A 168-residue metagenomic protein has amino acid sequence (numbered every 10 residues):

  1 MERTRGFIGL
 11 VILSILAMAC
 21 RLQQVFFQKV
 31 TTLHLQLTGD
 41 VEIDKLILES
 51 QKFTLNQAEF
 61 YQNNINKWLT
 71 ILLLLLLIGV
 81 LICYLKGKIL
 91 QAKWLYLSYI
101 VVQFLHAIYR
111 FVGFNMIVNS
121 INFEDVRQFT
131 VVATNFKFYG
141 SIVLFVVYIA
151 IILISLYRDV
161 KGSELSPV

Functional and structural regions predicted by a protein language model:
M1-H34, V147-V168: Cytosolic juxtamembrane helix and N-cap/initiation of the first transmembrane helix
M1-V11, F60-K67, K86-L97, V131-I142: Membrane-water interface of alpha-helical transmembrane segments
S14, M18, Y99, Q103 (+1 more regions): Alpha-helical transmembrane spans of integral membrane proteins, capturing the lipid-embedded, hydrophobic core of TM
A19-Q23, T70, Q128-T130: Alpha-helical transmembrane-segment detector that highlights a single hydrophobic TM helix and its immediate
T31-N64, Y109-Y139: Interfacial non-cytosolic loop connecting adjacent transmembrane helices
I65-L85: Hydrophobic alpha-helical transmembrane segments
L73-L77, G140-S155: Hydrophobic cores of alpha-helical transmembrane segments in multi-pass inner/ER membrane proteins, independent
G79-V112: Loop-to-transmembrane helix junctions at the membrane interface
